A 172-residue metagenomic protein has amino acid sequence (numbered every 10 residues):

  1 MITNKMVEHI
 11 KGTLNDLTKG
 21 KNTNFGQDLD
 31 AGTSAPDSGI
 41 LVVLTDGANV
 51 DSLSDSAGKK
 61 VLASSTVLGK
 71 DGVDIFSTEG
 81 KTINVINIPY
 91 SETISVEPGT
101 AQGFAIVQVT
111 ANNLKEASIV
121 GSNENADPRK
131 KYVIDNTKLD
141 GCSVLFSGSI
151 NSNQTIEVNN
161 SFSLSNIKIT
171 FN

Functional and structural regions predicted by a protein language model:
M1-Q102, Q108-N172: Small cysteine-rich, disulfide-bonded extracellular modules of the LU/uPAR three-finger superfamily and closely related
